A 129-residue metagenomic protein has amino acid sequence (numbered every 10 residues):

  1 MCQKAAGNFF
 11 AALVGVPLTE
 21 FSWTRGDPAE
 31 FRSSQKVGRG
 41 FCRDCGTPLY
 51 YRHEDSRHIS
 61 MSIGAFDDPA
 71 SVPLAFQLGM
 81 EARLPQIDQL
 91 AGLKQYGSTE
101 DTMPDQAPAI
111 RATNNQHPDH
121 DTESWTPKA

Functional and structural regions predicted by a protein language model:
M1-A129: A short Gly-Trp-Pro
